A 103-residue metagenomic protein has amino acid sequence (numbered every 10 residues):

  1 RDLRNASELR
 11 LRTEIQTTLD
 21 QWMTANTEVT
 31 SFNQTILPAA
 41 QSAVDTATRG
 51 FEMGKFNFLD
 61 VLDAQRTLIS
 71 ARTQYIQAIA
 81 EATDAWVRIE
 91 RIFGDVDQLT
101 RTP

Functional and structural regions predicted by a protein language model:
R1-Q74, E81-I92: Amphipathic alpha-helical coiled-coil segments
E90-P103: Terminal intrinsically disordered/low-complexity segments used for targeting and assembly
